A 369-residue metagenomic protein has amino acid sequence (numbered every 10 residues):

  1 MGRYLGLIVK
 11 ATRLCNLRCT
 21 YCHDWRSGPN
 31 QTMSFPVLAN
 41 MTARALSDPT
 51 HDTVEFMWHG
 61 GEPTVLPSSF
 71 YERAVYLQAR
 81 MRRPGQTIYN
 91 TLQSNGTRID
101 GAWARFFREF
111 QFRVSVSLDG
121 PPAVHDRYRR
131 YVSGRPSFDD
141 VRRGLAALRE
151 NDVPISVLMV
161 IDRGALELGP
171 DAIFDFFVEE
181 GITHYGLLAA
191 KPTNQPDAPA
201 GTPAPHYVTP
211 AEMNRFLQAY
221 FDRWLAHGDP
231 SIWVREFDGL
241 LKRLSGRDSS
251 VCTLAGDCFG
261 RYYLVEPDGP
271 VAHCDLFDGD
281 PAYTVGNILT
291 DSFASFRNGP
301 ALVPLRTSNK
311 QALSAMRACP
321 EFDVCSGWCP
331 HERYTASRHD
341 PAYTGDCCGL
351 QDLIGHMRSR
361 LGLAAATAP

Functional and structural regions predicted by a protein language model:
G2-P36: Canonical Radical SAM [4Fe-4S] cluster-binding loop centered on the CxxxCxxC motif and its immediate flanking residues
A11-R18, E62-V65, M316-A318, F322-D323: Cysteine-centered iron-sulfur cluster-binding motifs in ferredoxin-type domains/subunits of redox enzymes
R13, E266-P267: Short, ordered coil/turn segments that flank beta-strands lining enzyme active or ligand-binding pockets
T42-M57, L66-A190, P199: Radical SAM/AdoMet-radical enzyme domain recognition
Y128-D139, A146, E150-C258, P267 (+1 more regions): Radical SAM enzyme [4Fe-4S]-AdoMet core and its adjacent flexible, acidic and glycine-rich loops/tails across
D278-P369: Flexible mid-to-C-terminal extensions adjoining Fe-S/redox cofactors in radical SAM and related proteins
